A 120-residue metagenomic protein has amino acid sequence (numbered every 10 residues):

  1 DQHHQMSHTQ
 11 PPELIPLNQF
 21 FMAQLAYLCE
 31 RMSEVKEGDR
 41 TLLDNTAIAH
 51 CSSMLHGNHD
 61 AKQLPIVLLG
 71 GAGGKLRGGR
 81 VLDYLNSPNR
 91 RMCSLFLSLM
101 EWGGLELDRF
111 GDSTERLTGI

Functional and structural regions predicted by a protein language model:
D1-I120: Ligand-binding pockets and gating/stacking loops
